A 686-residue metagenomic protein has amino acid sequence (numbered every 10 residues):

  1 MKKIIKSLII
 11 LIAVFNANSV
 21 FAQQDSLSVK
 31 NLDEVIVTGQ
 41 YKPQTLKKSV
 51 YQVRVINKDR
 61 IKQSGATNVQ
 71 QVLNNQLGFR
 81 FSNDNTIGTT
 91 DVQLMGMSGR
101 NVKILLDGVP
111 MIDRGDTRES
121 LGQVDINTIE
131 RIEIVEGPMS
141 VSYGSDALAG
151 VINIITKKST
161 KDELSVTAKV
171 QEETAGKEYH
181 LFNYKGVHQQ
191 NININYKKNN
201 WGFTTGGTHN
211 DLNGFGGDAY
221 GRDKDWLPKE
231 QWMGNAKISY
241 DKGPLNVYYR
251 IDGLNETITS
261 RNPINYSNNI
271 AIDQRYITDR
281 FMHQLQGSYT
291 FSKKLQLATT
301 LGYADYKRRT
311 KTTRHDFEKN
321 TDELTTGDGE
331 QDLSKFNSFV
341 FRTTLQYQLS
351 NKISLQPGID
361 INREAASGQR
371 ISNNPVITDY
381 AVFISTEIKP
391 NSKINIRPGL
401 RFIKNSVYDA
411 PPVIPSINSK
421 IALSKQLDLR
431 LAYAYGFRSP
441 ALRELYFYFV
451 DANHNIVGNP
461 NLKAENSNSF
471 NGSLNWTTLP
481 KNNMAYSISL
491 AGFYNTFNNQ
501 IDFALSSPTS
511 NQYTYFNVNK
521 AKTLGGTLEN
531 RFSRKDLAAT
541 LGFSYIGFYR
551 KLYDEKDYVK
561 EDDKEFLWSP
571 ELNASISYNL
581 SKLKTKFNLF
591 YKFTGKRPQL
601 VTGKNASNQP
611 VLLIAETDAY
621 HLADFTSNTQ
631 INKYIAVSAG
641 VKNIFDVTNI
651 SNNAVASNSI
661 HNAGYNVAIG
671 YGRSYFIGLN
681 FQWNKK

Functional and structural regions predicted by a protein language model:
Q23-K62, G99: Short, acidic, small-residue-rich periplasmic hinge/interaction motif at the N-terminus of Gram-negative outer-membrane
Q70-V109: Extracytoplasmic beta-strand/coil segments of soluble accessory domains associated with Gram-negative outer-membrane
P110-G137: Short acidic/polar hinge/loop motifs at secondary-structure boundaries that mediate gating or recognition
G115, T128-E130, V141-N153, K158-D218 (+2 more regions): Outer-membrane beta-barrel translocator/receptor signature
V135, I272-T290, S334, Y408 (+7 more regions): Outer-membrane beta-barrel signature, preferentially recognizing the C-terminal barrel domain of Gram-negative
T167, Q356, N391, A485-T496 (+1 more regions): Gram-negative outer-membrane beta-barrel transporters
L212-L297, Y303-N337, N662: Flexible loop and strand-edge segments within Gram-negative outer membrane beta-barrel domains
R438, F593-K604, N628-K686: C-terminal beta-signal and adjacent terminal beta-strands/loops of Gram-negative outer-membrane beta-barrel proteins
